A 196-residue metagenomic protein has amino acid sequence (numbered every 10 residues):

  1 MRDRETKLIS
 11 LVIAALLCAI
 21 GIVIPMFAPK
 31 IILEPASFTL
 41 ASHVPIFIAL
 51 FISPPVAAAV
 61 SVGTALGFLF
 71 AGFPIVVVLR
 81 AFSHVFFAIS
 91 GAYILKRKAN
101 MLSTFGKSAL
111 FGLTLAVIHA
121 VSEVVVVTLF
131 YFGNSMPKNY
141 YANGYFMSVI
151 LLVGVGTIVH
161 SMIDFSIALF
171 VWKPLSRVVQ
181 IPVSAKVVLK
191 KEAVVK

Functional and structural regions predicted by a protein language model:
M1-K196: Loop-helix junctions at membrane interfaces
